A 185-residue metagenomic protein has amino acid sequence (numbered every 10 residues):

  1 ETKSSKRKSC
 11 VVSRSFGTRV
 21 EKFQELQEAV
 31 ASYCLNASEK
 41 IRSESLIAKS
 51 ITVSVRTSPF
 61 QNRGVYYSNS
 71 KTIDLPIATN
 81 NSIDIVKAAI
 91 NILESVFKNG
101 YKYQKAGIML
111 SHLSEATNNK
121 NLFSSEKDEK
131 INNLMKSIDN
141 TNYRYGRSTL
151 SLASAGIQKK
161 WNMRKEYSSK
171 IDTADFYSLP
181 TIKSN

Functional and structural regions predicted by a protein language model:
E1-G100, K183: DNA-contacting surface of Y-family translesion DNA polymerases
L75-N185: Acidic, metal-coordinating catalytic segment for phosphate/diphosphate chemistry, firing primarily on the Nudix
